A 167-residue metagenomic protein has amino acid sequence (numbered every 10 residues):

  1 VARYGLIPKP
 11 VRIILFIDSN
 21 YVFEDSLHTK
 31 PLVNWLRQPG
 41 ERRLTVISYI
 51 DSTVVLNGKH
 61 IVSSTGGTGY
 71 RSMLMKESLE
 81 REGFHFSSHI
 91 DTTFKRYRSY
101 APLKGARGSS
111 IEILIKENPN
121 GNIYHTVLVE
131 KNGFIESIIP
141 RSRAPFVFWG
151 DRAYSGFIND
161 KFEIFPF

Functional and structural regions predicted by a protein language model:
V1-A2: Glycine-rich nucleophile elbow surrounding the catalytic serine of serine-hydrolase chemistry
L6-L103: The feature captures the conserved acid-bearing segment of alpha/beta-hydrolase catalytic domains
K76-F167: Alpha/beta-hydrolase-fold serine-hydrolase catalytic core, especially in secreted/extracellular enzymes
